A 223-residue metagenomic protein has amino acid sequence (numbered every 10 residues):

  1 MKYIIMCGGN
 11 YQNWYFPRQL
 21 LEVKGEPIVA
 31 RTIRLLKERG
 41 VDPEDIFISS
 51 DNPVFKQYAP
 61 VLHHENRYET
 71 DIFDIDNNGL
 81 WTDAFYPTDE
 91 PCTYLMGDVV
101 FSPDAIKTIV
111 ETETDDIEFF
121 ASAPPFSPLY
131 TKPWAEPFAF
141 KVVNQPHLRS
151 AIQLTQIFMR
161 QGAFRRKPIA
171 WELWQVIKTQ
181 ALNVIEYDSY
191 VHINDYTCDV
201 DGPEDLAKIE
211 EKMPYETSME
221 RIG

Functional and structural regions predicted by a protein language model:
M1, P43-E44, D89-P91, G97: Short coil/turn segments at beta-strand junctions that form active-site/ligand-binding loops
M1-F16, L20: N-terminal nucleotide-binding beta1-loop-alpha1 segment
K2-M6, V29, D45-I46: Hydrophobic targeting segments
P27-P43: A short, N-terminal amphipathic alpha-helix
S49-F55: Short, polar loop motifs at secondary-structure junctions
F55-T93, V100-P103: Short phosphate-binding loop-to-helix
F101-N194: Conserved core of the sugar-phosphate nucleotidyltransferase
D188-G223: C-terminal catalytic/acceptor-binding lobe
